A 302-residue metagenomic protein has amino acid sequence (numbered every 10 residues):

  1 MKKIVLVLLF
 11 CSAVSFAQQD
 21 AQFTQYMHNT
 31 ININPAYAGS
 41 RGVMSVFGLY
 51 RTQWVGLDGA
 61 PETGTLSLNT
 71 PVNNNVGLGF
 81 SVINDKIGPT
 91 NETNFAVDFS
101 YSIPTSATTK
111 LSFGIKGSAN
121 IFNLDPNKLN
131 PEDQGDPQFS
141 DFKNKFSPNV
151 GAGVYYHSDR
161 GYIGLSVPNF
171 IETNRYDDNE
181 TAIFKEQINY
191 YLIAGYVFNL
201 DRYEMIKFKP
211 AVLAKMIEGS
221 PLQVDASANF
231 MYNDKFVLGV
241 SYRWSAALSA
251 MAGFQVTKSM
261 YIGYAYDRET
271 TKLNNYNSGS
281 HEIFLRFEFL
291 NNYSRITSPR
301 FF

Functional and structural regions predicted by a protein language model:
M1, A17-Q18: Absolute protein N-terminus
M1-I4, T105-A107: Positively charged n-region of N-terminal signal peptides that target proteins for export
K3-A13: Sec-dependent N-terminal signal peptides
Q18-F302: Subset of outer-membrane beta-barrel
